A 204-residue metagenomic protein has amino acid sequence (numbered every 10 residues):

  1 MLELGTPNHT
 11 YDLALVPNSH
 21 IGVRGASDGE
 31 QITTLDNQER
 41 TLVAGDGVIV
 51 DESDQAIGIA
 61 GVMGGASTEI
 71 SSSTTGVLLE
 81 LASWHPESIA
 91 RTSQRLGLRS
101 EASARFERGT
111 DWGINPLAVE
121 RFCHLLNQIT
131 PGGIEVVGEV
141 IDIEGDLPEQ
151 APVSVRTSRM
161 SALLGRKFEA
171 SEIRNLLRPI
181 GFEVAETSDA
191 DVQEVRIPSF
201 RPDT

Functional and structural regions predicted by a protein language model:
M1-T204: RNA/tRNA-interacting regions in translation and RNA-turnover enzymes
